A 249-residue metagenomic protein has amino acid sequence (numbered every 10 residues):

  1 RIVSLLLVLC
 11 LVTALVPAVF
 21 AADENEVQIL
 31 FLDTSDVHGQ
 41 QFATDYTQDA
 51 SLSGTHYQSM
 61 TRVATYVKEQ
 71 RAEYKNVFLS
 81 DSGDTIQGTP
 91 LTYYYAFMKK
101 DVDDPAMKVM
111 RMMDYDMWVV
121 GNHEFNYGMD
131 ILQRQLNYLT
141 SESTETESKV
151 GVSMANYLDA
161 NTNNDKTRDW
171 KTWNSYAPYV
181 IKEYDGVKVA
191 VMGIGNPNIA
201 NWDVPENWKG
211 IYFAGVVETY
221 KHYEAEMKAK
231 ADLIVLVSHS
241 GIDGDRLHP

Functional and structural regions predicted by a protein language model:
L6-A14: Bacterial N-terminal signal peptides
T13-N25: Sec-dependent signal peptide cleavage junction
A22-P249: Acidic, metal/ion-coordinating pockets
